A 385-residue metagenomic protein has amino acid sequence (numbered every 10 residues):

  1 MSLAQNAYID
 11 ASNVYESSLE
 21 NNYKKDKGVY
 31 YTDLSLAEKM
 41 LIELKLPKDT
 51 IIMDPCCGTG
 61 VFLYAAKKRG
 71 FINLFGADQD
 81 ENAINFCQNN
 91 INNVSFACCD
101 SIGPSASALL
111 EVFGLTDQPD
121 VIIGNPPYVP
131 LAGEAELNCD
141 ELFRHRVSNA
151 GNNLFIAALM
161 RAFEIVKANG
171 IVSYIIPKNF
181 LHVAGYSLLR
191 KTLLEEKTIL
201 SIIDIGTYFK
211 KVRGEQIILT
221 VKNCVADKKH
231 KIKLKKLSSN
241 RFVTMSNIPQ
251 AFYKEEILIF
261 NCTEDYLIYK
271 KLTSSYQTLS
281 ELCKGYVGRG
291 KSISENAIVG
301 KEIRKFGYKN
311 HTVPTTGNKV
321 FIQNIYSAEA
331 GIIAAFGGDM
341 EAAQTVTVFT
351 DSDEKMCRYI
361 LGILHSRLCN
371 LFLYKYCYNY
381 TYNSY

Functional and structural regions predicted by a protein language model:
M1-S17: Long recognition/docking surfaces used for binding and targeting
S18-A37, L44, C56, V61 (+6 more regions): S-adenosyl-L-methionine
D26, Y31-K39, C56-Y64, F71 (+5 more regions): Signature of N6-adenine DNA methyltransferases within the class I
L46-P47, N89-V94: Short acidic, glycine/proline-enriched helix-loop-strand junctions
D49-C56: Conserved class I S-adenosyl-L-methionine
T50, D120, K319: Conserved acidic residues
Y208-I332, G338, S352-E354, I363 (+2 more regions): C-terminal substrate-recognition regions of SAM-dependent nucleic acid methyltransferases
